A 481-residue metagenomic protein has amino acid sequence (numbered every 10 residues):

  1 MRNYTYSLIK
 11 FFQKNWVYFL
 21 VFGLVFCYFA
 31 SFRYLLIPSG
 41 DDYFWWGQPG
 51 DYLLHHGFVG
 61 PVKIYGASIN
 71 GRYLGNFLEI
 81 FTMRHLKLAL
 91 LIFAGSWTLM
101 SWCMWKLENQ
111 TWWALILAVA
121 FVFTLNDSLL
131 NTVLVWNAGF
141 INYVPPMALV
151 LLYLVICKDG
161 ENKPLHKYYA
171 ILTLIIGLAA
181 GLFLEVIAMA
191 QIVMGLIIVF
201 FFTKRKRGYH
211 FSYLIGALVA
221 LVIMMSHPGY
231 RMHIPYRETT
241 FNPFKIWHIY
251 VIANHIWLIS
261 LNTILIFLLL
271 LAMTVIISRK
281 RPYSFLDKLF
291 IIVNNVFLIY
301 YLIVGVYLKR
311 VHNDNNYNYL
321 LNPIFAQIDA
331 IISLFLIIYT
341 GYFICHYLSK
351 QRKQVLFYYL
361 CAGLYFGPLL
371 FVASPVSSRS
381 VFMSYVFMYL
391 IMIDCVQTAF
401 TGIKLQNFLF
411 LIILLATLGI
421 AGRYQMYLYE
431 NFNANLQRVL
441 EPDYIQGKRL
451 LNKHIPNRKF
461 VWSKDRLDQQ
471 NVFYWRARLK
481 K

Functional and structural regions predicted by a protein language model:
N3-A67, Y73-M100, E108-W113, H210 (+1 more regions): Intrinsically disordered, polar/acidic, low-complexity terminal segments
K14-F29, A114-F121, I171-I175, S212-L221 (+2 more regions): Alpha-helical transmembrane segments
F32-R84, N137, E185-V193, F200-T340 (+1 more regions): Transmembrane catalytic cores of multi-pass membrane glycosyltransferases and polysaccharide-assembly enzymes
M100-I116, L125, N137, T398: Transmembrane alpha-helical segments of multipass membrane enzymes and assembly factors that act on membrane-embedded
I116-T124, L214-L218, F285-K309, S349-L370: Transmembrane alpha-helix segments characteristic of polytopic inner-membrane glycan-assembly/cell-envelope
A120-K158, N322-T340, Y365-M392: Membrane-interface micro-motifs in multi-pass membrane enzymes
V150-Y169, R205: Membrane-interface transmembrane helices that cradle and orient dolichyl/undecaprenyl
K288-V296, C345-G363, T398-R423: Signature aromatic-anchored transmembrane alpha helix within multi-pass, membrane-resident enzymes that catalyze glycan
